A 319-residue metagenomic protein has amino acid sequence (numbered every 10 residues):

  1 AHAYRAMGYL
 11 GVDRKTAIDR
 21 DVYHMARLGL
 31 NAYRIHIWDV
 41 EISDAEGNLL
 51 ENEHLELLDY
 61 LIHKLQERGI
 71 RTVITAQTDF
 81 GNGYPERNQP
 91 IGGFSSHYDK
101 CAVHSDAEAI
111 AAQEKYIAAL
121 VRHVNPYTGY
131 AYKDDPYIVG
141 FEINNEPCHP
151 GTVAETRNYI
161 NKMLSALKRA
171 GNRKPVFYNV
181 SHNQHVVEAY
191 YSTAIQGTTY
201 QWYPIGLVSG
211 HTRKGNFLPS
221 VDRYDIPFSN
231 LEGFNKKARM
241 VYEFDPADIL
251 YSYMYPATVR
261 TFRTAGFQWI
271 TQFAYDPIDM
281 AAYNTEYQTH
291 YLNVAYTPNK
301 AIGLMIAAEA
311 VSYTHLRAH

Functional and structural regions predicted by a protein language model:
A1-I195: Active-site mouth of glycoside hydrolases
K174-Y191, I205-K214, D248-A274: Non-catalytic scaffold segments within catalytic domains of secreted glycoside hydrolases
V187-D245: Glycoside hydrolase catalytic-domain groove-lining segments
Y253-H290, I302-S312: Substrate-binding cleft of secreted/luminal carbohydrate-active enzymes
P298-K300: Extended amphipathic alpha-helical segments with heptad-repeat/coiled-coil character used for oligomerization, fusion
T314-A318: Conserved small/polar residues in nucleotide/adenosyl-binding loops
